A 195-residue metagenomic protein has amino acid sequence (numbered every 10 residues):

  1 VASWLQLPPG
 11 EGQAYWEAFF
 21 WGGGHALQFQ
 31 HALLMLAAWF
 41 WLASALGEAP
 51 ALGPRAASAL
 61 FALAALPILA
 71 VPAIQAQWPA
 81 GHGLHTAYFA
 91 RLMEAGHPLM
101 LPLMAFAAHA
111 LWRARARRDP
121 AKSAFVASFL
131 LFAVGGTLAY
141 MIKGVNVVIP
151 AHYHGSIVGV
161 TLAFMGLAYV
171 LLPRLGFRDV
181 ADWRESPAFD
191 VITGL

Functional and structural regions predicted by a protein language model:
V1, L63-P67, V191-L195: Hydrophobic alpha-helical membrane-insertion segments
A2-E17, L33-A59, I74-F89, F106-V126 (+2 more regions): Juxtamembrane membrane-water interface segments of multi-pass membrane proteins, especially cytoplasmic-side
A14-Q28, T86-P98, V147-T161: Short aromatic-rich membrane-water interface segments that cap or initiate transmembrane helices in multi-pass membrane
H25, L99-L101, F177-V180: Intrinsically disordered, low-complexity segments used for protein-protein interactions
F29, P98-P102, A127, L131 (+1 more regions): Hydrophobic alpha-helical membrane-embedded or membrane-associated segments
H31, M35-A38, A65-L69, F129 (+2 more regions): Hydrophobic, lipid-facing residues on alpha-helical transmembrane segments of integral membrane proteins
F61-A73, M100-L103, F132: Hydrophobic alpha-helical transmembrane segments of multi-pass membrane proteins
V134-L138, G155-V158, A163-F164: Extended, hydrophobic alpha-helical segments in both membrane/secreted and soluble proteins
